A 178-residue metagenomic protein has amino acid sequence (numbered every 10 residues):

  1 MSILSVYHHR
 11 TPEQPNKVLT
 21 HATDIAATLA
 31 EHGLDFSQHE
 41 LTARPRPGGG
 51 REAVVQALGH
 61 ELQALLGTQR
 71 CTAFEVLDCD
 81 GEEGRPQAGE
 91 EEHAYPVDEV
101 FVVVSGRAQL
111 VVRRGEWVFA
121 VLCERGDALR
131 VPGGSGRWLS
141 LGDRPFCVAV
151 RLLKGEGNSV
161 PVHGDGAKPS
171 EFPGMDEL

Functional and structural regions predicted by a protein language model:
M1-C71: N-terminal leader/capping segments at the start of a protein or of a new domain
Q38, E75-D78, R151: Structural signal for conserved beta-strand scaffold positions within catalytic alpha/beta enzyme cores
A73-P96: Conserved short histidine dyad/triad with adjacent acidic residue
A94-R114: Short, conserved beta-strand element in jelly-roll/cupin
R107, G115, S135-R137, K154-G157: Short acidic/polar capping segments at secondary-structure boundaries
A108-V112, V118-R130: Charged, surface-exposed interaction regions in soluble eukaryotic proteins
C123-D143: Conserved metal-binding segment of the jelly-roll/cupin
G142-L178: Double-stranded beta-helix
